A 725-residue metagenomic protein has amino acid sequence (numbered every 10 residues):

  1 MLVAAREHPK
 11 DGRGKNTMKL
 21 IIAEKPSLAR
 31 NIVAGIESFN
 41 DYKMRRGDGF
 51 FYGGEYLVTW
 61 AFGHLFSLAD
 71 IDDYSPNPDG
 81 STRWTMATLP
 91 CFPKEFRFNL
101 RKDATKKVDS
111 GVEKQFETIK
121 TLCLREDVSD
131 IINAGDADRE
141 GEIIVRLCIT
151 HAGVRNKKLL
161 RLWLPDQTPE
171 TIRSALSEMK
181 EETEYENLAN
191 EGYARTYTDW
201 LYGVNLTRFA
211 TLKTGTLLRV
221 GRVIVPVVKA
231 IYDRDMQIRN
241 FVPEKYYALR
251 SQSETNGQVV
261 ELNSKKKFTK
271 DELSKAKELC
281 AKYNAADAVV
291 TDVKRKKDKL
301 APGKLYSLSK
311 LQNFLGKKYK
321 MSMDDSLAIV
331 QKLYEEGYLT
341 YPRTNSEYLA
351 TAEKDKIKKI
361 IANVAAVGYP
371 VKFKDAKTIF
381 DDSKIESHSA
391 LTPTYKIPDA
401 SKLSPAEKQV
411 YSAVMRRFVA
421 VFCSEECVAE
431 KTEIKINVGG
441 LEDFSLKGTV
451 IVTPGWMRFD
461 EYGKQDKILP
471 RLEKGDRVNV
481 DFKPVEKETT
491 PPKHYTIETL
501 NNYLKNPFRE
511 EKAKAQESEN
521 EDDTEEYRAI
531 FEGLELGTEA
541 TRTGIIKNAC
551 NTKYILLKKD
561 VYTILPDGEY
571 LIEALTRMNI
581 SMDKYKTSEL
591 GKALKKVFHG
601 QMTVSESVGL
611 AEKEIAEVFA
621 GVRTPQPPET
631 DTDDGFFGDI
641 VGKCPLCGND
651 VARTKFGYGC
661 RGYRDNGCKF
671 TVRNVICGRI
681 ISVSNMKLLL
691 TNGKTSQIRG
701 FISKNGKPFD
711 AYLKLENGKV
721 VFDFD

Functional and structural regions predicted by a protein language model:
L2-A4, H8-T196, W200, P491: Intrinsically disordered, low-complexity regulatory segments
R13-L20, R97, T105-V108, V112 (+8 more regions): Basic, low-complexity terminal or inter-domain segments flanking catalytic cores
M18, A134-A137, G215-L217, R295-K304 (+3 more regions): Conserved short loop/turn motifs at secondary-structure junctions
P26-V33, E55, F62, M86 (+19 more regions): Amphipathic alpha-helical transducer elements in NTP-driven molecular machines
Y42, G47-N77, V225-D271, A420-I468 (+2 more regions): Structured, non-catalytic alpha/beta "coupling" segments that mediate domain-domain communication and provide generic
E117, R125-E126, Q167-S253, R295-K296: C-terminal or mid-to-C-terminal helical accessory/interaction module adjacent to the motor/catalytic core
D271-K304, Q312: Metal- or metallocofactor-binding catalytic centers and their adjacent structured scaffolds across diverse enzyme
